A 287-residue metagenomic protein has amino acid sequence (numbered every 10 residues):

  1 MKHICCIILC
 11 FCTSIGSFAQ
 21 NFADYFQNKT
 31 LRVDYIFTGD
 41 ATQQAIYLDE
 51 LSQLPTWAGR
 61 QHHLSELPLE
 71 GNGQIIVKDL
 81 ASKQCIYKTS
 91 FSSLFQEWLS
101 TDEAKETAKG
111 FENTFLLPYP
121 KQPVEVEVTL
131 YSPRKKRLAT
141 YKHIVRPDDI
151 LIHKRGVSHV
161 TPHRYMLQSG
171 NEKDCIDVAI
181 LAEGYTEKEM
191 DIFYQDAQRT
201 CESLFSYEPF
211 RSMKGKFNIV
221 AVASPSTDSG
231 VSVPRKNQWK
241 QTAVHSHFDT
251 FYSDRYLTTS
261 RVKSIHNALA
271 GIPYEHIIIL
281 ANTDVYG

Functional and structural regions predicted by a protein language model:
M1-F22: Bacterial Sec-dependent N-terminal signal peptides
Y25-I152: Beta-strand-enriched, solvent-exposed domains that form extended recognition/catalytic surfaces
W57-H62, G110-N113, Q122, T161-Y165 (+2 more regions): Short alpha-helical segments and helix-capping/turn motifs at coil-helix boundaries
G73, V124, I176, F217 (+1 more regions): Residue-level detector of short, conserved catalytic/binding motifs and their immediate flanks
I150-R211, G215, A221-V233, N237 (+3 more regions): Fold-level signature of zinc-dependent metallopeptidase catalytic domains
Q241-Y252: Acidic, His- and aromatic-enriched active-site or binding-groove loops in soluble protein domains that engage sugars
S253-T259: Conserved active-site-adjacent core of cysteine acyl-enzyme catalytic domains
